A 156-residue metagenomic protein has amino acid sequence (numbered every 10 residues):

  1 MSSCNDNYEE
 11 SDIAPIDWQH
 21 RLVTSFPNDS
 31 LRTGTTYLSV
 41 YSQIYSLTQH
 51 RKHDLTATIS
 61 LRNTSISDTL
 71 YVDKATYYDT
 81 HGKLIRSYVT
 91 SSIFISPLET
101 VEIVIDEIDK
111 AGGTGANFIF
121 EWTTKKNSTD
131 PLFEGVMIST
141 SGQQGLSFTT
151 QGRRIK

Functional and structural regions predicted by a protein language model:
M1-S3: C-terminal motif of bacterial Sec signal peptides marking the signal peptidase cleavage site
Y8-W18, D109-K156: Terminal connector regions
E10-D12, T35-L38, R51-H53, T100-G112: Beta-sandwich interaction modules
V23-L55, K126: Post-signal-peptide N-terminal segment of Sec-exported extracytoplasmic proteins
H53, L61-D68: Asparagine-centered strand-capping/turn motif at beta-strand->loop junctions
T58-R62, F120: Buried hydrophobic-core signal for structured, non-transmembrane domains
D68-A75, R86-S87, D130-E134: Short, hydrophobic/aromatic beta-strand segments
T80-N117: Intrinsically disordered, low-complexity Pro/Gly/Ser/Thr-rich segments with frequent PxxP/GP/PP motifs and embedded
